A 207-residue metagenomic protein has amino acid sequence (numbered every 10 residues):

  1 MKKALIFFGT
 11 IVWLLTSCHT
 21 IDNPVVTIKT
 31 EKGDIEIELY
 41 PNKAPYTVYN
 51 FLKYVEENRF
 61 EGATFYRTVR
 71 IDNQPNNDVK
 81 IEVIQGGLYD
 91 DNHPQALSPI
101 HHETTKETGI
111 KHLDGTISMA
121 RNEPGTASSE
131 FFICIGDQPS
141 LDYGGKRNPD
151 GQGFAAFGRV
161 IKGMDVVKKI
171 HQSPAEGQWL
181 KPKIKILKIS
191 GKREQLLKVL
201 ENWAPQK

Functional and structural regions predicted by a protein language model:
A4-T16: Sec-dependent N-terminal signal peptides
S17-K207: Cyclophilin-like peptidyl-prolyl cis-trans isomerases
